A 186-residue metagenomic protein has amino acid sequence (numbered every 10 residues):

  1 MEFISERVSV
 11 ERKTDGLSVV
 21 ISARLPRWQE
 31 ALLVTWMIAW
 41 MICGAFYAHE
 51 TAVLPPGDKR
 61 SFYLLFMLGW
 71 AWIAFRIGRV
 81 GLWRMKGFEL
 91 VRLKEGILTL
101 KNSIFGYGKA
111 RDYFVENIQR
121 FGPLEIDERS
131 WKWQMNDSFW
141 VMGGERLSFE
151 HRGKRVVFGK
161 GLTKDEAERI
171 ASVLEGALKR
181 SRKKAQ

Functional and structural regions predicted by a protein language model:
M1-I4, E11-K13, L25, W83-M85 (+2 more regions): Non-transmembrane, membrane-adjacent beta-strand/coil modules in membrane-associated proteins and peripheral
L17-I21: Short, aliphatic-rich beta-strand segments
S22-F88, E168, S172, K179-Q186: Alpha-helical transmembrane spans
V91: Basic nucleic-acid-binding interfaces
F121, L178-K179: Juxtamembrane/interface motifs at transmembrane-helix termini
R152, L174-E175: Extracellular/lumenal glycan-associated surfaces
